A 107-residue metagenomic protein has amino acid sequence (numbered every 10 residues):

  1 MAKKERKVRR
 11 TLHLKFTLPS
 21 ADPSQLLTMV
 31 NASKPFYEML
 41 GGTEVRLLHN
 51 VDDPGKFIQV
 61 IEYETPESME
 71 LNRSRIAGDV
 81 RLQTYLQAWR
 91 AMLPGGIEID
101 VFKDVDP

Functional and structural regions predicted by a protein language model:
M1-V8, T43-G55, Q83-P107: Glycine-rich beta-strand-turn "strand-cap" elements at beta-sheet edges
E5, D22-S24, S33-F36, L47-N50 (+1 more regions): Intrinsically disordered, low-complexity segments enriched in polar/charged residues with Gly/Pro, especially when
E5, L26-L27, F57, R73: Low-complexity, intrinsically disordered short peptide segments enriched in small/polar/basic residues
R10-T17, R46-I76: Short, well-ordered beta-strand segments in beta-rich or mixed alpha/beta enzyme and ligand-binding folds
L12-L14, R75, D79-V80, F102-P107: Short flexible/disordered coil segments
T17-T28: Short, surface-exposed ligand-recognition loops at beta-strand->loop->(often short) alpha-helix junctions that present
D22-S24, P66-M69, P107: Residue-level signal for secondary-structure boundary sites
A32-E44, E62-E98: An amphipathic, aromatic/His-enriched active-site/gating alpha helix that lines ligand/cofactor pockets
